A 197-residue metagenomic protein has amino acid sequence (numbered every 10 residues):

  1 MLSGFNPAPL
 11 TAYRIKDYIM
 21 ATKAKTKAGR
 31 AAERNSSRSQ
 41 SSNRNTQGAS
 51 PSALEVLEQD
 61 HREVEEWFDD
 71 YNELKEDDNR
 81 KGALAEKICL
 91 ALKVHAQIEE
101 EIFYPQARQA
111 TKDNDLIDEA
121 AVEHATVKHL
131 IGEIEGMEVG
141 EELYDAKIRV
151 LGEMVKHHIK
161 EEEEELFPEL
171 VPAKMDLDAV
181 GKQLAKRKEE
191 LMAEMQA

Functional and structural regions predicted by a protein language model:
F5-A197: Small-residue-biased structural context
